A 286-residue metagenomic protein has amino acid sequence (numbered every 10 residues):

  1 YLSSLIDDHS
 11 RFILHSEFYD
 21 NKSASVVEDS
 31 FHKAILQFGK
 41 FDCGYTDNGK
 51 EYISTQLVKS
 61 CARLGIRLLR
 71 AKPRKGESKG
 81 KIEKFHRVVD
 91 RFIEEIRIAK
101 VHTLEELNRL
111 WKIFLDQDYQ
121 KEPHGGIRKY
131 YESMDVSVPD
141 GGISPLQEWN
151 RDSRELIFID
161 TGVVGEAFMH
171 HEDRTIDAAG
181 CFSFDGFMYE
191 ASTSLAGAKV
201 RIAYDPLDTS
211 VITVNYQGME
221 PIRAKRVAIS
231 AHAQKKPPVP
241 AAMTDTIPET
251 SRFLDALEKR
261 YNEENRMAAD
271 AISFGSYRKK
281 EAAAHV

Functional and structural regions predicted by a protein language model:
L2-I113, A256-E263, M267, S276-K279 (+1 more regions): RNase H-like DDE/DDD metal-dependent nuclease/strand-transfer catalytic core used by mobile genetic elements
K22-S25, S30, D47, P73 (+6 more regions): A short linear-motif detector with a strong N-terminal bias
R91-Y189: Active-site-proximal acidic segments at structured loop/helix or strand boundaries that coordinate catalytic metals
R174-V286: Protein C-terminal end segments and domain termini
